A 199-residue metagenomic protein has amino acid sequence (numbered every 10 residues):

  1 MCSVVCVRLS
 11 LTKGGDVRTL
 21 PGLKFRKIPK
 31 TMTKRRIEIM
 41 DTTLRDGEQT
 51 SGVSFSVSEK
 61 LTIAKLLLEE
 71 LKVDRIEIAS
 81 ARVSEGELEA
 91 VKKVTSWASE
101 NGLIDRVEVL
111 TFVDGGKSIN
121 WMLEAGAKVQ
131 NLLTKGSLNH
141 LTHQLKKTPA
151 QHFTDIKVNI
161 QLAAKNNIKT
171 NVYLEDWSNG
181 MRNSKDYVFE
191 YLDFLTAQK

Functional and structural regions predicted by a protein language model:
G14-G15, G22: Residue-identity detector for glycine
G15, R45-E48, S178: Residues that cap or initiate secondary-structure elements
L20-G115: N-terminal capping/small domains of soluble enzymes
F55-V73, N101, G116-L145, P149-N171 (+1 more regions): Alpha/beta enzyme core
